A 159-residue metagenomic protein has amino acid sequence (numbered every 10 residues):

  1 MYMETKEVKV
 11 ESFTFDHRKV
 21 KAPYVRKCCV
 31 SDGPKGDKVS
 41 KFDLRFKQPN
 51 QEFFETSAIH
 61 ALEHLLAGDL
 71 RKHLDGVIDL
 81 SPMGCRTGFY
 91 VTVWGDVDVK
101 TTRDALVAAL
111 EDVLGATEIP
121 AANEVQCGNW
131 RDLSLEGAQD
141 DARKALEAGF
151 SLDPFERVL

Functional and structural regions predicted by a protein language model:
Y2-K21, K41, M83-G88, K100-L159: Non-catalytic interaction/regulatory segments
H17-G36: Positively charged, low-complexity intrinsically disordered leader regions
P23, G36-L44, F89-V91: Generic recognition of long tandem-repeat/solenoid scaffolds
D37-R71, D79-S81: Active/ligand-binding-proximal structured segments within catalytic/core domains that scaffold catalytic residues
F46-Q48, Y90-V97: Short beta-strand-to-loop capping motifs
E52-F54, V97-D104: Short, conserved charged micro-motifs
L65, D69-L74, A108-A116: Generic non-transmembrane alpha-helical segments
R71-T92: Post-HEXXH active-site segment of zinc metalloproteases
